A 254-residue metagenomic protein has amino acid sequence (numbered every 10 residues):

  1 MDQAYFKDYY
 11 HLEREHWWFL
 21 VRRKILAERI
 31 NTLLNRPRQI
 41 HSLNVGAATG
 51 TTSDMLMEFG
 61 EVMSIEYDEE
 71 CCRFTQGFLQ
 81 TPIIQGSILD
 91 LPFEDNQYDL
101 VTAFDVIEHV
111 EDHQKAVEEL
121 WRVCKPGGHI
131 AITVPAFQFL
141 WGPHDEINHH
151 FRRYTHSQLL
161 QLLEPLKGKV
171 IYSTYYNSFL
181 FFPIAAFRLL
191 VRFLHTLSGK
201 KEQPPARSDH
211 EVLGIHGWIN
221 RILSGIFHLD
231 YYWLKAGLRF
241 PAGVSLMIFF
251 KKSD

Functional and structural regions predicted by a protein language model:
M1-N96, L100-F104, V117, G217 (+2 more regions): Conserved N-terminal segment of class I S-adenosyl-L-methionine
K7-E13, A131-R152, H156-E164: Short, glycine-/aromatic-enriched active-site segment of Class I SAM-dependent methyltransferases
M57, Q76, E111, K125 (+2 more regions): Short conserved AdoMet
C71, Q138-L140, F179: Feature marks short, surface-exposed loop/turn motifs that line or immediately flank catalytic pockets and channel
F104-I107, T133: Residues lining the SAM
Q114-H129: A short glycine-rich, Lys/Arg-flanked "PGG" loop and its adjoining helix->strand segment in the class I
G168-S178: Conserved S-adenosyl-L-methionine
L180-D254: A C-terminal cap/extension of S-adenosyl-L-methionine-dependent methyltransferases that defines the acceptor-substrate
